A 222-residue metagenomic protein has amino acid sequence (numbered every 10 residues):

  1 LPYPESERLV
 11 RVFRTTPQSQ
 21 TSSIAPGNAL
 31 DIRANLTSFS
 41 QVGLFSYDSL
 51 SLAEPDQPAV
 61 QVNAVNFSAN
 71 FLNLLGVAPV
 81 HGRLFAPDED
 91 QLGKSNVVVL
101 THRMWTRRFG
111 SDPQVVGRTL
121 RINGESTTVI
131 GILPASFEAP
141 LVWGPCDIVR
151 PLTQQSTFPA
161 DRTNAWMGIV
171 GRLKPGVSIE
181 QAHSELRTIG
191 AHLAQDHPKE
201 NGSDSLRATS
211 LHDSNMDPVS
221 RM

Functional and structural regions predicted by a protein language model:
L1-V10, A29: Alpha-helical transmembrane segments
E7, F39-Q41, T127-T128: Loop/turn elements at helix/coil->beta-strand transitions in domains of secreted/extracellular proteins
R8-T16, A165, V170: Short, contiguous pre-domain boundary segments
R11-R14, G27-A86: Short amphipathic beta-strand/extended segments in non-transmembrane regions
F13-T21, D56-N63, E89, R172 (+1 more regions): Acyl-group handling in specialized metabolite and lipid biosynthesis
I24: Soluble or luminal CAZymes and related metallo-dependent hydrolases
S49-L50, N63-P87, N96-R221: Mid-to-C-terminal secondary-structure elements that act as membrane-proximal/extracytoplasmic interface segments
